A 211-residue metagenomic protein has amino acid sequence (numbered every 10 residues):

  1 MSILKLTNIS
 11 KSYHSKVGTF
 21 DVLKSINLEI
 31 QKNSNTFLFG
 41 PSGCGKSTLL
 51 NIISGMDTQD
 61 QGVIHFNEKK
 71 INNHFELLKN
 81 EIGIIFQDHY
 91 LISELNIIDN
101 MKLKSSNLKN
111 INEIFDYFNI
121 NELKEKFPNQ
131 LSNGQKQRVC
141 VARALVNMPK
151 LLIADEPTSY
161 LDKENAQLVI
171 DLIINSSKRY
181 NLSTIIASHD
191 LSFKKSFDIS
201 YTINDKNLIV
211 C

Functional and structural regions predicted by a protein language model:
S54: Helix-to-loop junction immediately C-terminal to a conserved catalytic motif
G62-I71: Conserved ABC transporter NBD signature motif
K70-G83: ABC ATPase NBD coupling module
L108-L123: Conserved ABC ATPase "signature" region
F127-L131, Q135-Q137: Conserved ABC ATPase signature
V146-K150: A short, proline-enriched helix->beta-strand linker immediately N-terminal to the Walker B motif in ABC-type P-loop
L152-D155: Catalytic Walker B motif of ABC-type/P-loop ATPase nucleotide-binding domains
